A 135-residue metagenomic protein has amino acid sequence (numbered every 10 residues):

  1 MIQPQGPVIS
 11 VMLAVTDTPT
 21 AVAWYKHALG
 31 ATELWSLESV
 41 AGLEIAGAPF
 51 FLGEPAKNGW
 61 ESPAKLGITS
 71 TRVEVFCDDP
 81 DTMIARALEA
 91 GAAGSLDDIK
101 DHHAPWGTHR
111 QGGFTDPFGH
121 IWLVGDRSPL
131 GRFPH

Functional and structural regions predicted by a protein language model:
M1-M12, V22-T115, G125-H135: Vicinal oxygen chelate
L13-D17: Short, surface-exposed ligand-recognition loops at beta-strand->loop->(often short) alpha-helix junctions that present
